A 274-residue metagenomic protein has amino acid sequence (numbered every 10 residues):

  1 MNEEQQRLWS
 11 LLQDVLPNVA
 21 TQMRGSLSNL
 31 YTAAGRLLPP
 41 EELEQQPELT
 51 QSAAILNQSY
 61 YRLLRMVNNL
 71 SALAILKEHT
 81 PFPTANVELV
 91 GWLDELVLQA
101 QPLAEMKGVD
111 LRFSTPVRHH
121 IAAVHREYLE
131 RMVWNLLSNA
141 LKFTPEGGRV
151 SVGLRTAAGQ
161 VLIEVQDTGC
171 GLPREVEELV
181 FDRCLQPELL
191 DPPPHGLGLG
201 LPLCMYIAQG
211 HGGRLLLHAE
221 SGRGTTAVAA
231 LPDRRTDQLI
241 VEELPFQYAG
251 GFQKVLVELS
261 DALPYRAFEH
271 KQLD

Functional and structural regions predicted by a protein language model:
P47-E48, E78-V87, G91-W92, A123: Short flexible loop/turn segments at helix-to-beta-strand junctions within the C-terminal catalytic HATPase_c
Q58-L63: Short alpha-helical segment of the dimerization/phosphotransfer core of two-component systems
A85-N86, E105, D110-H120: Conserved catalytic submotifs in the C-terminal HATPase_c
A140-L141: Short helix-loop "hinge" at the ATP-lid/N-box region of the Bergerat-fold HATPase_c
G147-G159: Short beta-strand/loop element within the Bergerat-fold HATPase_c
L172-C184: Short conserved segment of the HATPase_c
